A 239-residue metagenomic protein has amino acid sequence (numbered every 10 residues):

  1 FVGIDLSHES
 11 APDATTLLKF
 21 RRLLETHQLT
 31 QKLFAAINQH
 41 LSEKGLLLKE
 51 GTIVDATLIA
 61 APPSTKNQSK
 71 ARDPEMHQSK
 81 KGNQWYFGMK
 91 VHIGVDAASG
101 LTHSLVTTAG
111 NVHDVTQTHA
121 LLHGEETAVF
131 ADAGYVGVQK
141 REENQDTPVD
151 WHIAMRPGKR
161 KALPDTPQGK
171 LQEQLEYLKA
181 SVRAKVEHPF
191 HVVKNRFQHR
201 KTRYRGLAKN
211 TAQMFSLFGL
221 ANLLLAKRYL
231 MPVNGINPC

Functional and structural regions predicted by a protein language model:
V2-T147, R156, F215-A221, Y229 (+1 more regions): Polybasic low-complexity intrinsically disordered regions
T127-A128, A133-A208, A212: Helix-centered, glycine/charged polyanion-binding patches within enzymatic domains that contact phosphate-containing
N237-C239: Acidic, low-complexity intrinsically disordered tails
